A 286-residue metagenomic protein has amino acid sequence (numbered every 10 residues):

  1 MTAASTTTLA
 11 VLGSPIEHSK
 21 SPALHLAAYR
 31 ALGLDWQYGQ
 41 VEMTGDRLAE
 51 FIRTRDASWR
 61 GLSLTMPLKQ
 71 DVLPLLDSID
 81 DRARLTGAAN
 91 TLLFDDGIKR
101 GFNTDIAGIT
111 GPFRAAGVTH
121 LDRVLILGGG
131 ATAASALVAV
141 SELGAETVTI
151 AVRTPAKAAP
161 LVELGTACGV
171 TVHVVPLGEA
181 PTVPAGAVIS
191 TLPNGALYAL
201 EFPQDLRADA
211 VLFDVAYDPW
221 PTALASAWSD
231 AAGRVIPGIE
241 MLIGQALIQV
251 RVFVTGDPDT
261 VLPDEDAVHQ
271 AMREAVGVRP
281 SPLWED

Functional and structural regions predicted by a protein language model:
T2-A116, P219, A227: Phosphate/diphosphate ligand-binding glycine-rich loop within oxidoreductases
T2-A3, V118-H120, E142-G144, F202-A210: Short, conserved loop/helix-junction motifs that constitute active-site signature segments in enzyme catalytic cores
G13, N103, F113, G117-A145 (+1 more regions): Glycine-rich adenosine-cofactor-binding loop
D105-F113, D122, Q245, Q249: Hydrophobic alpha-helical segments within soluble ligand-binding/sensing domains
A145-C168: NAD(P)-binding Rossmann-fold cofactor-contacting core
T166-I236: Rossmann-like adenosine-cofactor binding region
V215-D286: Adenosine-phosphate binding glycine-rich loop
